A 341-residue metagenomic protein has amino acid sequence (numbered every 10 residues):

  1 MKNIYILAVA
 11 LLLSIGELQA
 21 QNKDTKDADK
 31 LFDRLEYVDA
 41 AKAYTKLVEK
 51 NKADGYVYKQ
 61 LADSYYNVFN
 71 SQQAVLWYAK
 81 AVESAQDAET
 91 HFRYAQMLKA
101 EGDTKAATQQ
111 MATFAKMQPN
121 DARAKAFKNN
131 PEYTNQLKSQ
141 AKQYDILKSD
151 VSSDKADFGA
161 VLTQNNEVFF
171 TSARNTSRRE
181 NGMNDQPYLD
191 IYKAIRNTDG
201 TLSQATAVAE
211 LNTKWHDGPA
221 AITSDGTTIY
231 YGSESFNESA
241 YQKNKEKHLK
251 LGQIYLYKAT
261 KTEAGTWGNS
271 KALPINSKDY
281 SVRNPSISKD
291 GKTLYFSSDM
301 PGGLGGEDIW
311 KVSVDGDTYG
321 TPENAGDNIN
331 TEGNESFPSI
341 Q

Functional and structural regions predicted by a protein language model:
Q21-K50: Alpha-helical segment of the N-proximal tetratricopeptide repeat
R93, A100, T104-A106, T113-Q341: Short, conserved micro-motifs composed of acidic
